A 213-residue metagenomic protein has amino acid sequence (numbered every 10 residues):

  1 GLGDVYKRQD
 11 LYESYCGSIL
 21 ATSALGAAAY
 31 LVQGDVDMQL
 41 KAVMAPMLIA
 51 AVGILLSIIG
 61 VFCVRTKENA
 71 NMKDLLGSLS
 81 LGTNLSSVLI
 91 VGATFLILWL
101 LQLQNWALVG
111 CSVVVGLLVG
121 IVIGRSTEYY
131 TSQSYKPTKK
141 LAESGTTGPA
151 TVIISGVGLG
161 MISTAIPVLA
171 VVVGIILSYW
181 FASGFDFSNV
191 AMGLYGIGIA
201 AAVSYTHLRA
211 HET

Functional and structural regions predicted by a protein language model:
D4-R209: Hydrophobic packing and interface segments
